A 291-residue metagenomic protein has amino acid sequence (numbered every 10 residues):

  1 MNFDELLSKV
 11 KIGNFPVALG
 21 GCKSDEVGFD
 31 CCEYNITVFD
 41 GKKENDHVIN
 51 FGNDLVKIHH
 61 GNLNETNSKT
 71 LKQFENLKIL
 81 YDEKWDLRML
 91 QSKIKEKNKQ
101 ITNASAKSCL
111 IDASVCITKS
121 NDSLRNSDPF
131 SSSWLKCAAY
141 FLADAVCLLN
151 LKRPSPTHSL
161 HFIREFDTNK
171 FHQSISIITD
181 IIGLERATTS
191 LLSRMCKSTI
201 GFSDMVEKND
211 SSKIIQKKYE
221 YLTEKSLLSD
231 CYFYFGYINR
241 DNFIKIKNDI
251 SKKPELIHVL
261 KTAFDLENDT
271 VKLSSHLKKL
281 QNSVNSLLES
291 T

Functional and structural regions predicted by a protein language model:
F3-K43: Active-site nucleotide-donor binding segment shared across nucleotidyl transfer reactions
S8-V17, Q73-N76, K84, Q100-A104 (+3 more regions): Extended interaction regions within the primary functional domain
L19, Y34-V38, D82, S133 (+1 more regions): Generic hydrophobic secondary-structure signal
C31-E33, N50, K72, K152 (+1 more regions): General "foldedness" signal
Y34, I58-H60, I178: Generic preference for hydrophobic/aromatic residues in regular secondary structure cores
D40-D122, P129: Conserved catalytic core of two-metal-ion nucleotidyltransferases
S105-T291: Conserved nucleotidyltransferase catalytic core and NTase-mimicking acidic/glycine-rich helix/loop elements in nucleic
